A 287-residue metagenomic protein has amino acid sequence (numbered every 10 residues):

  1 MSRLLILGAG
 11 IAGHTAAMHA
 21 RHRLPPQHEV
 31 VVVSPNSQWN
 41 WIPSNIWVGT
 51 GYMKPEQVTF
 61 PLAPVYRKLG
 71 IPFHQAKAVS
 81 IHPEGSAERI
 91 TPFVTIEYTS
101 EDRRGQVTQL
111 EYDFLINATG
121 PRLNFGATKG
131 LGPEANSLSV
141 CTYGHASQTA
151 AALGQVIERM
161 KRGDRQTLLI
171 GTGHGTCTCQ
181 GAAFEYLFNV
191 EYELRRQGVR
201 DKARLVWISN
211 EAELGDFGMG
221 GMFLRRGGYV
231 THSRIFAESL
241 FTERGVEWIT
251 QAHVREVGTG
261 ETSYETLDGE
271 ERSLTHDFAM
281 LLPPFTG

Functional and structural regions predicted by a protein language model:
M1-V33, A87, E97, R103 (+4 more regions): Rossmann-like nucleotide/phosphate-binding core characteristic of flavoprotein oxidoreductases
S2-Q75, H174-G228: Beta1-alpha1 glycine-rich phosphate/pyrophosphate-binding loop at the start of Rossmann-like nucleotide-binding domains
G8-G13, G51, A76, G120 (+3 more regions): Glycine-centered flexibility sites
K68-I96, E191-G287: A Rossmann-like FAD-binding core segment of flavoenzymes
H74-E185, N189-G198, G269, M280: FAD-binding core/adjacent interface of flavoenzyme oxidoreductases
